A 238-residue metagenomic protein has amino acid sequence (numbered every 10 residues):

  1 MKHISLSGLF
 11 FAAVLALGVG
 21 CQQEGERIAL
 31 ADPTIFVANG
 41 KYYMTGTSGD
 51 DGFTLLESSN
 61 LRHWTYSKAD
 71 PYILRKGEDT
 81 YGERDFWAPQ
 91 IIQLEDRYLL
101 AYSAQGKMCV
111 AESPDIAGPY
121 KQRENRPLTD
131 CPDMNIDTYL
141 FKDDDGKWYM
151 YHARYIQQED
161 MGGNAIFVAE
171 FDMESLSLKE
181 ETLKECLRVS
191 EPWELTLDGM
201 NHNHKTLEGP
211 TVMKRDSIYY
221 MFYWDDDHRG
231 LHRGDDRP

Functional and structural regions predicted by a protein language model:
M1-L9: Bacterial N-terminal signal peptides that target proteins for export
G8-G18: Bacterial N-terminal signal peptides
G20-P238: Carbohydrate-active catalytic/glycan-binding domains of CAZyme proteins, especially the secreted or lumenal ectodomains
